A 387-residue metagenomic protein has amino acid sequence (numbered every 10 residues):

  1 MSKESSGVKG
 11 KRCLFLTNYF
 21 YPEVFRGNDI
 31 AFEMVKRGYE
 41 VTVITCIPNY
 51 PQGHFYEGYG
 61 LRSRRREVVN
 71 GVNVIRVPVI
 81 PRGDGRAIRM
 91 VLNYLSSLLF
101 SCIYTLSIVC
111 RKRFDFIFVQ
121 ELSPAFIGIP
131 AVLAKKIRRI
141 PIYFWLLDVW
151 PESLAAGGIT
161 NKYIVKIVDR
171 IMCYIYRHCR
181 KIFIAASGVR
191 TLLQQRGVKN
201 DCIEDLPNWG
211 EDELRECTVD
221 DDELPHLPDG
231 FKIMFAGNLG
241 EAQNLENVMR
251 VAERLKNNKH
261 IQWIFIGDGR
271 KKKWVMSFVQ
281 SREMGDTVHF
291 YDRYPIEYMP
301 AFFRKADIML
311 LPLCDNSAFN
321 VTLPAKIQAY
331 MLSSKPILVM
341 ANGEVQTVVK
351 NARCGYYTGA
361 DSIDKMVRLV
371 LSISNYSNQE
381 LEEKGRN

Functional and structural regions predicted by a protein language model:
M1-V68: N-terminal subdomain of nucleotide-sugar transferases
S2, Q194, N200-D205, W209-P225 (+1 more regions): Acidic anion/phosphate-binding donor-loop and adjacent secondary structure in glycosyltransferase catalytic cores
I47, G188, L206-W209: Carbohydrate-associated surface elements
F126, L133-R138, Y163-I182: Membrane-proximal helix-turn-helix segments that form the acceptor-binding/catalytic region of lipid-linked
P225-Q243, V248-A252, I264: Conserved donor-binding/catalytic core segment of Leloir-type glycosyltransferases
G230, I266-G267, K273-P300: Nucleotide-activated donor-binding/catalytic signature segment of Leloir-type glycosyltransferases, i.e., the conserved
Q243, P295-R304, M309-M331, L338-T347: Nucleotide-sugar-dependent
Q346-S372: Change "using UDP/GDP/dTDP sugars" to "using nucleotide sugars
